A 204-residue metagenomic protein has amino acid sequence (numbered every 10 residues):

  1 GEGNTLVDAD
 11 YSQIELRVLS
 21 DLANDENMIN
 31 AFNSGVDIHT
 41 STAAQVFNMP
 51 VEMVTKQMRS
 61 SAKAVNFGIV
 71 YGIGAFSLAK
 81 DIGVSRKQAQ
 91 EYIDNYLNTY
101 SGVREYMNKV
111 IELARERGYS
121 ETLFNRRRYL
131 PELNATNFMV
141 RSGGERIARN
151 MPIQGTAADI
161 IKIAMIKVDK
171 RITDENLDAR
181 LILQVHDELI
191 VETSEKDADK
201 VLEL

Functional and structural regions predicted by a protein language model:
G1-L204: Conserved catalytic core of nucleotide polymerization and phosphodiester-bond processing enzymes
